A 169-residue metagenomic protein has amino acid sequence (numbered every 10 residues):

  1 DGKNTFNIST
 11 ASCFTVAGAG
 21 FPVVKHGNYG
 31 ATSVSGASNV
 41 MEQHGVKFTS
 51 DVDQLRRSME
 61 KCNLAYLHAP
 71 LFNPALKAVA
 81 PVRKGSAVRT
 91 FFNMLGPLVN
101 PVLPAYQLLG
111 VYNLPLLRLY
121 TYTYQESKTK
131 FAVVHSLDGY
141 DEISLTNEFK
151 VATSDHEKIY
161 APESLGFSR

Functional and structural regions predicted by a protein language model:
D1-G27: Active-site cofactor/substrate anionic-group-binding motifs, chiefly glycine- and Lys/Arg-rich phosphate-binding loops
N4-F6, H44-T49, Q54-R169: Glycine-rich anion-binding loops and their surrounding alpha/beta cores
T15-A19, S33-G36, L98-P101: A short alpha-helix capping/helix-coil boundary motif
F21-V24, V40, P104-Y106: A short, structure-level motif marking secondary-structure boundaries and short turns
V23-G30, F92-L95: Core alpha/beta catalytic barrel or barrel-like domain that forms the active/cofactor pocket in diverse metabolic
G30-V46: Active-site-proximal loop->helix
